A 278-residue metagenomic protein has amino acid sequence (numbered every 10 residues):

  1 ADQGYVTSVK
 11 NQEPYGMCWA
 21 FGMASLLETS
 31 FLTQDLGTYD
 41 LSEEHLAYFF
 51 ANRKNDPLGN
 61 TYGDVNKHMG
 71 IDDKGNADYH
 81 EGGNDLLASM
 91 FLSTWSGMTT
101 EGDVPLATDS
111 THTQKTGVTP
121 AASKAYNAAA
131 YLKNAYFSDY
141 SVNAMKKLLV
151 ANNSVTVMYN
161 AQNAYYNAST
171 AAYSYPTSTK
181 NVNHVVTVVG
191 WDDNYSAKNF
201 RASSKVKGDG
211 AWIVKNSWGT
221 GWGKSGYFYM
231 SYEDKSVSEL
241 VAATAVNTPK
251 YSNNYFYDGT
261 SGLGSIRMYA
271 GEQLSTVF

Functional and structural regions predicted by a protein language model:
A1, T33-Q34, S93: Zymogen propeptides/activation segments of proteases
A1-P14: Asp/Glu-centered strand-loop micro-motifs enriched in Gly/Pro and often flanked by an aromatic residue
G4, L41, S225: Residue-level signal for pocket-adjacent positions within structured domains
V6-V9, L32, V155-V157, V186: Hydrophobic aliphatic residue packing
Q12-L36: Alpha-helical support elements that line or immediately flank enzyme active sites and cofactor-binding pockets
W19-S25, H45-A211, K215, T220-F278: Predominantly the structural core of cysteine protease catalytic domains
L36-Y39, K205-K207: Short, surface-exposed loop/turn microsegments at beta-strand edges and helix-strand junctions
G37-A47: A Lys/Arg-rich helix-loop hairpin that forms a DNA/phosphate-binding surface
